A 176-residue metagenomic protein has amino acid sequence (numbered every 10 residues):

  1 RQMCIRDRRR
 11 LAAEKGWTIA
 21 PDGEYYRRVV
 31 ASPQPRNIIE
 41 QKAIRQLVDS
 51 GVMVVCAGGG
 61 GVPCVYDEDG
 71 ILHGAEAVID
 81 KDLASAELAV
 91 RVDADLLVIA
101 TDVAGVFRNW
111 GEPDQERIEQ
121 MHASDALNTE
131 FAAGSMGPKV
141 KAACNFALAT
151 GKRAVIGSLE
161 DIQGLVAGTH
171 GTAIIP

Functional and structural regions predicted by a protein language model:
Q2-P176: C-terminal catalytic "cap/lid" subdomain
